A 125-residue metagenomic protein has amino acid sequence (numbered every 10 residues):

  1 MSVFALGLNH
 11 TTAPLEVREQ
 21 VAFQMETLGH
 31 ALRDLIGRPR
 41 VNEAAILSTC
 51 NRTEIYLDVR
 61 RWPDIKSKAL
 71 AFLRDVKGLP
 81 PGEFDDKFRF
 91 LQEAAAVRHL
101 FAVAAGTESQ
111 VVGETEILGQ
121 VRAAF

Functional and structural regions predicted by a protein language model:
M1-F125: N-terminal ligand-binding/catalytic initiation module
